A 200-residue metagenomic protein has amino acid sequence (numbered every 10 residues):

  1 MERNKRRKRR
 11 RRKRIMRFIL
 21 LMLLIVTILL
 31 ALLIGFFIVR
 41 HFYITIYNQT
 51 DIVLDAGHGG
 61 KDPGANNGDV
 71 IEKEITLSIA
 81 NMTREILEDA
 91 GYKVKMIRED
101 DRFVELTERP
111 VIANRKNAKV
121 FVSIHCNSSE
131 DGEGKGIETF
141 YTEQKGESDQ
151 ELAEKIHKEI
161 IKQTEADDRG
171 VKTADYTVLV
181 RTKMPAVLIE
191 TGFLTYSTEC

Functional and structural regions predicted by a protein language model:
M1-F18: N-terminal Lys/Arg-rich, disordered targeting/topogenic segments
L20-F37: Hydrophobic membrane-insertion alpha-helices, especially the h-region of bacterial N-terminal signal peptides
I28, A56, T191: Fold-independent oxyanion-binding glycine-rich loops and adjacent beta-strand/coil segments at enzyme active sites
I38-E154, K162: Catalytic-core regions of hydrolytic enzymes
K93-K95, E138, D167-G170, P185: Conserved beta-strand segments of alpha/beta enzyme cores
S123-D131, G170-C200: Active-site-adjacent mobile loop/cap segments within catalytic or ligand-binding domains
I160-T164, A174-T177: Catalytic cores of nucleophile-dependent amide-cleaving enzymes
